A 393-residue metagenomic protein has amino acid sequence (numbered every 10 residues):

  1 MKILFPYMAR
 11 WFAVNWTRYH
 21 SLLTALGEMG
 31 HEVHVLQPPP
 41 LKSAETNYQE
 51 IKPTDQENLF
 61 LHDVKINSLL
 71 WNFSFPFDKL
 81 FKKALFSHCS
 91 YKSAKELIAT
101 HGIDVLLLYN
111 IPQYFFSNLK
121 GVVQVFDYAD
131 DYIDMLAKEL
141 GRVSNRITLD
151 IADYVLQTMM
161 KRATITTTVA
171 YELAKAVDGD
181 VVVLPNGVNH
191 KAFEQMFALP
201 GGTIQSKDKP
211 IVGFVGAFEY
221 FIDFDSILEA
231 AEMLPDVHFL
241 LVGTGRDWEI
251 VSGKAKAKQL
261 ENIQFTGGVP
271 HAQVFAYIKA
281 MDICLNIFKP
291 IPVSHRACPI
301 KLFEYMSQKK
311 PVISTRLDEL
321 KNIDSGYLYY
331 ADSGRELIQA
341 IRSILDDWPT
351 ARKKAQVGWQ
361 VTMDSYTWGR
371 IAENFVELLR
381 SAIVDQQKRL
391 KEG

Functional and structural regions predicted by a protein language model:
A13-T17, I222, P270-Y277, C284-M306 (+1 more regions): Nucleotide-sugar-dependent
L22, H88-E96, Y114-F115, D131-Y132 (+2 more regions): Membrane-proximal helix-turn-helix segments that form the acceptor-binding/catalytic region of lipid-linked
K138, V188-I204, Y220: Acidic anion/phosphate-binding donor-loop and adjacent secondary structure in glycosyltransferase catalytic cores
T167, Q205-I222, L228-A231, L240: Conserved donor-binding/catalytic core segment of Leloir-type glycosyltransferases
E172, G187: Carbohydrate-associated surface elements
K209, V251-A276: Nucleotide-activated donor-binding/catalytic signature segment of Leloir-type glycosyltransferases, i.e., the conserved
Y327-R335, S343-P349: Conserved acidic donor-binding segment of nucleotide-sugar-dependent glycosyltransferases
D346-L379: A charged, aromatic-enriched C-terminal amphipathic alpha-helix characteristic of glycosyltransferases across folds
